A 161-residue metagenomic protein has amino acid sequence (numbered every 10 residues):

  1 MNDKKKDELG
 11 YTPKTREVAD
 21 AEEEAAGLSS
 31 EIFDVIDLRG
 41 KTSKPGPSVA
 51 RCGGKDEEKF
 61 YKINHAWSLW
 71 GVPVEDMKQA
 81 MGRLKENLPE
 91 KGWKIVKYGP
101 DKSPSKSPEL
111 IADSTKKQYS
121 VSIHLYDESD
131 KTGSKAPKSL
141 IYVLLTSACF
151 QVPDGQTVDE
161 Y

Functional and structural regions predicted by a protein language model:
M1-V35, P89, I95-Y161: An acidic-aromatic pocket/loop used at catalytic or ligand-binding sites
N2-P13, E58-W70: Acidic/histidine-rich, surface-exposed loop or edge segments in extracytoplasmic proteins
R16-A66: Compositionally biased P/S/T/G-rich terminal and signal peptide-adjacent segments that lie outside catalytic cores
V49-G53, A66-A80, H124, G155-Y161: Short N-terminal signal/transit or membrane-insertion segments and the immediately adjacent low-complexity/disordered
K62-E109: Long, charged/polar, surface-exposed segments that mediate recognition or autoinhibition
